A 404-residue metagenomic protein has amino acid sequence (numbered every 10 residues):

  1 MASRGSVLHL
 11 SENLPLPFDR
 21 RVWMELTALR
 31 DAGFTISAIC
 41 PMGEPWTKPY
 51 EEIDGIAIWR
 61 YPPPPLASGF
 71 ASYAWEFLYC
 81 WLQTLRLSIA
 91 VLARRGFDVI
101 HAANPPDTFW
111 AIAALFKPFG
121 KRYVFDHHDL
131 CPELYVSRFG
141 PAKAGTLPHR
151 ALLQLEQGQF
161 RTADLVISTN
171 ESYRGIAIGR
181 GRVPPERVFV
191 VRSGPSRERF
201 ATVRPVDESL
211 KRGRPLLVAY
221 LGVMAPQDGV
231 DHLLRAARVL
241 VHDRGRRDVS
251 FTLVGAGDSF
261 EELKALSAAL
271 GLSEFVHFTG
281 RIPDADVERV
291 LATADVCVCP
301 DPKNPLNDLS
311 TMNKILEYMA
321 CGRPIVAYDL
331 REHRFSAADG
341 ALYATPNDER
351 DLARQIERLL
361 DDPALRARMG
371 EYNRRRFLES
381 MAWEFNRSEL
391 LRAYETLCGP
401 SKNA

Functional and structural regions predicted by a protein language model:
M1-W46, Y50-A57, S193: N-terminal subdomain of nucleotide-sugar transferases
L8, I167, S209-R238, T252: Conserved donor-binding/catalytic core segment of Leloir-type glycosyltransferases
D19, D228, A285-V290, C297-M319 (+1 more regions): Nucleotide-sugar-dependent
T27, L85, I89, T108 (+4 more regions): Membrane-proximal helix-turn-helix segments that form the acceptor-binding/catalytic region of lipid-linked
S172, G194: Carbohydrate-associated surface elements
V254, E261-E288: Nucleotide-activated donor-binding/catalytic signature segment of Leloir-type glycosyltransferases, i.e., the conserved
A341-E349, R358-A364: Conserved acidic donor-binding segment of nucleotide-sugar-dependent glycosyltransferases
R358, L365-S380, R392: A short, well-ordered alpha-helix in the C-terminal region of glycosyltransferases
